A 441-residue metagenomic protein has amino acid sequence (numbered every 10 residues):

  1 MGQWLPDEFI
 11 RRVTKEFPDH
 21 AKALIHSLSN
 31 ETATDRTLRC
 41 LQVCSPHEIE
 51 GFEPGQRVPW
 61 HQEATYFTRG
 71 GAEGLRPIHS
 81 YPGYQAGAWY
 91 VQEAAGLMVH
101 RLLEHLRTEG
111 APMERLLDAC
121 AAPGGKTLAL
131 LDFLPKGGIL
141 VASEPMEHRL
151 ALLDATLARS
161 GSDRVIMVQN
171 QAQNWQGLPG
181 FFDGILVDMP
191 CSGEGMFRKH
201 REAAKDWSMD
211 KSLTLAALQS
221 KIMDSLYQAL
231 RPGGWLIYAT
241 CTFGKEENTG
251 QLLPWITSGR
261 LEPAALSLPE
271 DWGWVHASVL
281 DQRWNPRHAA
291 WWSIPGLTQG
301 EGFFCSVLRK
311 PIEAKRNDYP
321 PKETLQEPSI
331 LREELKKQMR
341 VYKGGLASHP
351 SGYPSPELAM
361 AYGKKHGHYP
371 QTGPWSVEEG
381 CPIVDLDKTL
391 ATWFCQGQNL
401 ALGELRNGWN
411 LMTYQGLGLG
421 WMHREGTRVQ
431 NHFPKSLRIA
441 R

Functional and structural regions predicted by a protein language model:
M1-S45, I49-E50, Q299-R441: Polybasic, low-complexity RNA-engagement segments
A111-A122: Conserved class I S-adenosyl-L-methionine
A111-P112, N174-D188: A short acidic, Gly/Pro-enriched loop at the edge of an enzyme's catalytic core that lines a small-molecule cofactor
P123-K136: Conserved SAM-binding loop of SAM-dependent methyltransferases across substrates and taxa, primarily the Class I
P135, L230-P232: Helix-to-beta-strand junctions that scaffold the AdoMet/dcAdoMet cofactor pocket in Class I SAM-dependent enzymes
S143-G180: S-adenosyl-L-methionine
H148, L186-S225, I237, C241-N248 (+1 more regions): Mobile active-site "lid"/loop adjacent to the S-adenosyl-L-methionine
G180-F182, W235-Y238, T242-L335, R340: Class I S-adenosyl-L-methionine
